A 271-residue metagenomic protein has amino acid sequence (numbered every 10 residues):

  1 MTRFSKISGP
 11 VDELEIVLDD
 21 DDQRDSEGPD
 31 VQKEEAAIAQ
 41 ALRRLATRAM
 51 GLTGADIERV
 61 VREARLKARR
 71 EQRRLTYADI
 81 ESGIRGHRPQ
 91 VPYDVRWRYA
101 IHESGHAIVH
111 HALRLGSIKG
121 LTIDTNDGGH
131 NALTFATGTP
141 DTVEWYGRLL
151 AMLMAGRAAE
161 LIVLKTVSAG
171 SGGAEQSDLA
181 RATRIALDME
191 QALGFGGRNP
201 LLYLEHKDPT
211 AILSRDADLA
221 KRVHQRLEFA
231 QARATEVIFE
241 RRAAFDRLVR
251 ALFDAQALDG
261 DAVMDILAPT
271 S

Functional and structural regions predicted by a protein language model:
M1-K33, R59-R62, R69, L75: Non-catalytic accessory segments flanking P-loop/AAA+ NTPase cores
F4, S8, A68-E71, R157 (+2 more regions): A general structural signal marking secondary-structure boundaries and capping sites
F4-S8, I84, R88, M154 (+1 more regions): Hydrophobic aliphatic residues
E13-D21, D25-G51, A78-V91: Short conserved motifs of the RecA-like P-loop NTPase core
L18, D94-I101, A107-S271: Soluble catalytic regions of large protease machineries
A37-A41, R59, L75, D79 (+4 more regions): Alpha-helix N-cap and coil->helix boundary residues
R43-L75, R88-V91, A107-K119, E190-G196 (+1 more regions): AAA+ ATPase "lid" subdomain C-terminal helix
A46, V61, I84, V249 (+1 more regions): A general structural motif at alpha-helix termini
